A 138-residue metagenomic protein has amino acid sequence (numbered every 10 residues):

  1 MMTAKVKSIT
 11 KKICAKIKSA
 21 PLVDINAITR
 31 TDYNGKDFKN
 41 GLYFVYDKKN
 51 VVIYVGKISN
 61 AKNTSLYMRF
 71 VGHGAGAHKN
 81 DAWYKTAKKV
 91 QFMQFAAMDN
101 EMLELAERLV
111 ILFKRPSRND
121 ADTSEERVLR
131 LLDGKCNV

Functional and structural regions predicted by a protein language model:
M1-I53, K57-V138: Boundary/linker segments flanking structured domains
